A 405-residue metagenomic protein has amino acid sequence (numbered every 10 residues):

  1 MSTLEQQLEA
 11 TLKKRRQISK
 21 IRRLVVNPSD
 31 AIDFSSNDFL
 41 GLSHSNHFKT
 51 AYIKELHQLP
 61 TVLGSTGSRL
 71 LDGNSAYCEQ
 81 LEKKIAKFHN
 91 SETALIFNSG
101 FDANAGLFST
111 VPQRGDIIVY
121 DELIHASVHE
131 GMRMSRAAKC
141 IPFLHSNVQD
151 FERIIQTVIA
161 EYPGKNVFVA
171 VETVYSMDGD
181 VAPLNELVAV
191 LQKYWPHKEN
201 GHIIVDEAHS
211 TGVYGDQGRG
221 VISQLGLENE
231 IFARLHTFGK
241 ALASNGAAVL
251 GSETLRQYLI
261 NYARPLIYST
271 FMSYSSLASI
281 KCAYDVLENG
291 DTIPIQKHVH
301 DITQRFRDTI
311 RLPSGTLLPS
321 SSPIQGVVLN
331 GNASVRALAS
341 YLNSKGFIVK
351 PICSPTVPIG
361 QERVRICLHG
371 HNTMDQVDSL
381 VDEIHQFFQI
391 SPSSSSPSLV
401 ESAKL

Functional and structural regions predicted by a protein language model:
S2, S45-N46, K87, S344 (+1 more regions): PLP-dependent enzyme catalytic core of the Aspartate aminotransferase-like
S2-G64: N-terminal "arm"/small-domain region of PLP-dependent enzymes with the aminotransferase-like
L42, I293-R307, L312-G346, T356 (+3 more regions): Conserved PLP-binding catalytic core of the aspartate aminotransferase-like
T50-G100: Conserved N-terminal alpha-helix of the aminotransferase class I/II PLP-enzyme fold
L107-A126, V148, E152: Conserved PLP-anchoring active-site segment centered on the Schiff-base-forming lysine
I141, H145-I204: Active-site phosphate-binding strand-loop segment of PLP-dependent enzymes
S223-Y258: Active-site PLP attachment segment
F271-T292, H298, I302, R307: Structural motif of enzymes handling amino- and sulfur-group chemistry
